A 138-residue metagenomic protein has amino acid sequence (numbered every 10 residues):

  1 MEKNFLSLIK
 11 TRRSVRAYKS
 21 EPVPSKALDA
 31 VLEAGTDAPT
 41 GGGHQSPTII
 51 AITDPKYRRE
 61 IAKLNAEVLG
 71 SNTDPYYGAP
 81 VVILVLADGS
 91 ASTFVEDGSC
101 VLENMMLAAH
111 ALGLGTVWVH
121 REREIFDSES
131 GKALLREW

Functional and structural regions predicted by a protein language model:
M1-W138: Acidic, surface-exposed loops and disordered segments
